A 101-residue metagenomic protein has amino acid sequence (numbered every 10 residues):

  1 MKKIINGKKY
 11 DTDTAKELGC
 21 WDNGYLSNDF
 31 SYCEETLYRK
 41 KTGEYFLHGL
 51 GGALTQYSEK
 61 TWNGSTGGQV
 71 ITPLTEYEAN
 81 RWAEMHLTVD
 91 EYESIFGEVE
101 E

Functional and structural regions predicted by a protein language model:
M1-E101: Secondary-structure transition motif
